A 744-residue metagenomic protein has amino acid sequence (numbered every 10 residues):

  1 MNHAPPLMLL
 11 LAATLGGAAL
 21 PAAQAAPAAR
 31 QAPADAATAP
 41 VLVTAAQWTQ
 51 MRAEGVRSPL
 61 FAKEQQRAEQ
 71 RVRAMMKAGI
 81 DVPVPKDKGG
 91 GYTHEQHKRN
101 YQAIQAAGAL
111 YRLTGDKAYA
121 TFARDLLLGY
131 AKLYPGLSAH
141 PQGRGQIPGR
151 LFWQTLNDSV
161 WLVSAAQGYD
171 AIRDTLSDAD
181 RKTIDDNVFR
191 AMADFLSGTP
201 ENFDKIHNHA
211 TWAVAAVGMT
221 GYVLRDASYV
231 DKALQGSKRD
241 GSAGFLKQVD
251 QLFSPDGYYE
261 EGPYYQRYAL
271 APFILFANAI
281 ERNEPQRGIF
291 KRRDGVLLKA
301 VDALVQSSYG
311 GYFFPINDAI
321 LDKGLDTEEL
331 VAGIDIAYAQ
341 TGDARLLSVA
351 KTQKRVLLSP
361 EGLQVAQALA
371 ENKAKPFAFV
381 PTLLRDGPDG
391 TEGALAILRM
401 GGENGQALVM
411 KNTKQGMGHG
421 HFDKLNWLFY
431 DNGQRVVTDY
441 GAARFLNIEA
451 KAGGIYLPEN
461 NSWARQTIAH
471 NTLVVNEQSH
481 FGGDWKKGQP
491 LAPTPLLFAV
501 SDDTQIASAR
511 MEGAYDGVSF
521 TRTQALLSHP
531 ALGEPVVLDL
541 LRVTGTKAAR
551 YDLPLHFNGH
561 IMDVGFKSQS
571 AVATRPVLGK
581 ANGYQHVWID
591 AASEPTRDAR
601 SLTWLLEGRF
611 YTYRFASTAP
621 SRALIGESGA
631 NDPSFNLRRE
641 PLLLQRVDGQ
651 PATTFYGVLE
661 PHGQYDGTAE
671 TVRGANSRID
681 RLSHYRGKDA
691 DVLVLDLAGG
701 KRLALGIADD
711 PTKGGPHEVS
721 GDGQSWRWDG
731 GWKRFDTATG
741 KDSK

Functional and structural regions predicted by a protein language model:
M1-P5: Positively charged n-region of N-terminal signal peptides that target proteins for export
P6-A18: Bacterial N-terminal signal peptides
A19-R30: Signal peptide processing junction and immediate N-terminal pro/mature segment of secreted/exported proteins
P40-V56, F61-E64, R73-K77, Y92-D302: Aromatic-lined, polymer-binding surfaces characteristic of secreted/periplasmic polysaccharide-degrading enzymes
D186-K424, L428-R435, S570-N582, V587-E607 (+3 more regions): Extracellular polysaccharide-recognition and catalytic grooves
V356-T574, P651, G657, P661-Q664: Catalytic and substrate-binding regions of extracellular carbohydrate-active enzymes, especially polysaccharide lyases
L555-F557, T612-A630, T653-Y665: Short, hydrophobic/aromatic-enriched beta-strand segments in well-ordered soluble domains
Q645-T653, E660-K744: Non-catalytic terminal regions with compositionally biased, polar/charged low complexity
